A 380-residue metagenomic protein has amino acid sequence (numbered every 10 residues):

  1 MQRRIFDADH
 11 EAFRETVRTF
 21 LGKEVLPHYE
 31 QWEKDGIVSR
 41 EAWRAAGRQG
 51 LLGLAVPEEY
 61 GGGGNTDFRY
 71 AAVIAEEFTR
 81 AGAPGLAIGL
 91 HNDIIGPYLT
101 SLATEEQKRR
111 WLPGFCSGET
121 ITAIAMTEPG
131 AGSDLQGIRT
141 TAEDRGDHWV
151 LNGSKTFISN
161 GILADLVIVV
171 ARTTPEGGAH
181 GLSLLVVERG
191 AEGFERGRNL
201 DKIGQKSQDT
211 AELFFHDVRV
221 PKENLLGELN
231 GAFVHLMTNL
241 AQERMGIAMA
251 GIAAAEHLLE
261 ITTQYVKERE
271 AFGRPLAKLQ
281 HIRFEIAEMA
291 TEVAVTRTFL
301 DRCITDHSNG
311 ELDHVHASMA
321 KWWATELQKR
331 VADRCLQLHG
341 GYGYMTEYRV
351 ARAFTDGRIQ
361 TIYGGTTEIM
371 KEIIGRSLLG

Functional and structural regions predicted by a protein language model:
M1-G85, L102-Q107, G114-E119, D134-L135 (+4 more regions): Alpha-helical interface subdomain recognition
N65-T66, D134-Q136, N160-A164, G178-G181 (+2 more regions): Short glycine/proline-enriched turns and hinge-like loops at secondary-structure junctions
I88-L90, F115, G130-S133, F157-N160 (+2 more regions): Short Gly/Pro-enriched turn/cap motifs at secondary-structure boundaries
D93-L102: Helix-loop "lid/cap" segments that line or gate small-molecule binding pockets
G118-M126, V170: A short, Trp-centered hydrophobic/proline-enriched beta-strand micro-motif
G137, G190-P221: Flexible, small-/acidic-enriched active-site or ligand-binding loops
H148, N152-R196: A short core secondary-structure module
L213-H235: Long, acidic (Asp/Glu-rich), low-complexity accessory segments flanking structured domains
